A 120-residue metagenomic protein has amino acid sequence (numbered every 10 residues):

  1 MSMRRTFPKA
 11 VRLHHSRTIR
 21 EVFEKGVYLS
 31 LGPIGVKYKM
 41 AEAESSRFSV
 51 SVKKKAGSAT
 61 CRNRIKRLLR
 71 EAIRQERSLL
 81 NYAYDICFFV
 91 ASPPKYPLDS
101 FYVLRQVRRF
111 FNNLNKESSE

Functional and structural regions predicted by a protein language model:
M1-E120: Positively charged, solvent-exposed patches that mediate nucleic-acid binding
